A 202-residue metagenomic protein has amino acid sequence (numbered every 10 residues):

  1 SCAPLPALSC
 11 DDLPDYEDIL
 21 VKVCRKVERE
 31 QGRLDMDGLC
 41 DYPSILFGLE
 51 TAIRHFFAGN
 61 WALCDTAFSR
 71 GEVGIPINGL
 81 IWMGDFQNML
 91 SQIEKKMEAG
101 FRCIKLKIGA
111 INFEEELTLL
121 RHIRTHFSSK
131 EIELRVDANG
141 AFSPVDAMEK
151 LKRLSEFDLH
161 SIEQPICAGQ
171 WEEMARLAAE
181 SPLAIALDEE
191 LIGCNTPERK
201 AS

Functional and structural regions predicted by a protein language model:
S1-L134, N139-A141, M148, K152-E156: N-terminal capping/lid subdomain adjacent to the active-site entrance of alpha/beta enzymes
A110, G140, I166-C167, L191-I192: Short, glycine/acidic-enriched loop or turn micro-motifs at the edges of active sites
E133, L159-H160, A184: Hydrophobic "anchor" residues on beta-strands that sit immediately upstream of conserved functional sites
P144-L154, G193-S202: Catalytic cores of alpha/beta
D158-G169: A short, conserved beta-to-alpha structural element at the edge of catalytic cores that scaffolds binding
G169-S202: Catalytic alpha/beta core domains of metabolic enzymes, predominantly
